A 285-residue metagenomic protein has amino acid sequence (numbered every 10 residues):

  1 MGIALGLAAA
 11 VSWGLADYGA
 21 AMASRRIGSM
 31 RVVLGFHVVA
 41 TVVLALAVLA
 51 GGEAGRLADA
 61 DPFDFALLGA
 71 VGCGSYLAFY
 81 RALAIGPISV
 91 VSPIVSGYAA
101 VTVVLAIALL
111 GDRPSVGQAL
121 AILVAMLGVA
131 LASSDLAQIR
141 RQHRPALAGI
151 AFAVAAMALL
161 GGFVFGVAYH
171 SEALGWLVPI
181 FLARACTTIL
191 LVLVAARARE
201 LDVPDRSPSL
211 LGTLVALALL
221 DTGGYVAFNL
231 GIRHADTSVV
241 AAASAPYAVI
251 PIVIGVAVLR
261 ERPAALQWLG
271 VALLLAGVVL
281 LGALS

Functional and structural regions predicted by a protein language model:
M1-L7, A100-A158, L266-S285: Juxtamembrane helix-loop boundary signature in multi-pass membrane transporters
M1-L7, V11, G19-A20, R25-M30 (+7 more regions): Membrane-interface interhelical linkers
M1-W13, G55-G72, R113-L127, G175-I189 (+1 more regions): Structural signature of hydrophobic alpha-helical transmembrane segments
W13-G14, A40, L68-Y76, Y98 (+5 more regions): Transmembrane alpha-helical core positions of polytopic small-molecule transporters
A23, V32, A82, A108-P114 (+4 more regions): Hydrophobic/aromatic residues within transmembrane alpha-helices of multi-pass small-molecule transporters
G28-S29, P87, R113, G175-W176 (+2 more regions): A helix-boundary/kink motif common to multi-pass secondary transporters, especially Major Facilitator Superfamily
V39-L44, I94-A108, L123, C186-L190 (+3 more regions): Alpha-helical transmembrane segments of compact multi-pass small-molecule transporters, enriched in specific families
L44-A54, T102-Q118, M157-L174, L220-T237 (+1 more regions): Hydrophobic alpha-helical transmembrane segments in multi-pass integral membrane proteins
